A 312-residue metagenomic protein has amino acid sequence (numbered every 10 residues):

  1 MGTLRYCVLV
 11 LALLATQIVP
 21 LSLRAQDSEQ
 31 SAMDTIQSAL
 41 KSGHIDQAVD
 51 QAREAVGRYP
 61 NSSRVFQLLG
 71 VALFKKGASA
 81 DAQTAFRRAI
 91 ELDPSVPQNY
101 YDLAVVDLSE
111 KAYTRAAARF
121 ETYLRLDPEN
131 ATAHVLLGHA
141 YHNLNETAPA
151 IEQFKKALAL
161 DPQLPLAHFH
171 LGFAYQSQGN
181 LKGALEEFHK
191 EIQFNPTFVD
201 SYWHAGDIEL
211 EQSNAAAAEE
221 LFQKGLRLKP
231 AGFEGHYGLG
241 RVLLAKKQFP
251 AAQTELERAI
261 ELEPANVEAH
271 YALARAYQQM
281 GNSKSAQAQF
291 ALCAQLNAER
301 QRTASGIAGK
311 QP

Functional and structural regions predicted by a protein language model:
P20-Y59, R64-Q67, K75, A304-P312: N-terminal leader/linker segments that initiate helical-solenoid repeat arrays
S28-E29, S63-R64, P97-Q98, A131-T132 (+5 more regions): Helix-start (N-cap) detector for alpha-helical repeat units in TPR-like alpha-solenoids, especially tetratricopeptide
S42-D50, K75-R88, D107-T122, T132 (+6 more regions): Structural signature of tandem alpha-helical TPR/SEL1-like repeats, specifically the intra-repeat loop/turn
R58, L92, L126, L160 (+4 more regions): Structural marker of alpha-solenoid helical repeat scaffolds
F173, D200-W203, D207-K247: Alpha-helical adaptor scaffolds
E268-P312: Terminal, low-structured helical/coil segments at or just beyond the last alpha-helical repeat
